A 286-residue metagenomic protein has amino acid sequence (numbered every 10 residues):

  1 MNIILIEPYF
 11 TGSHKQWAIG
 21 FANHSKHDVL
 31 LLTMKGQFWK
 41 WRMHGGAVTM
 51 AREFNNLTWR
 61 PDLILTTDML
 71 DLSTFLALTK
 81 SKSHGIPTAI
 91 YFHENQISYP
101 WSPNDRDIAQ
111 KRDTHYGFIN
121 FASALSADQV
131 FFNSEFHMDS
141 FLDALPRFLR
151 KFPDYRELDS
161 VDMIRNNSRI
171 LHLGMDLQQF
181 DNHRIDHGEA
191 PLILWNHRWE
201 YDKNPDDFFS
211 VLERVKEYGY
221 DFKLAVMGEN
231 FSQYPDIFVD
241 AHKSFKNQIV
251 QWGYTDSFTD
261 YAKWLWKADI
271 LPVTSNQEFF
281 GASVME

Functional and structural regions predicted by a protein language model:
N2-L5, F54-L78, H84, A89-Y91 (+1 more regions): Short N-terminal targeting/anchoring amphipathic segment
I64, S81-W101, R106-Y116, N120-F132 (+1 more regions): Active-site proximal beta-strand in glycosyltransferases
L125-N182: Donor nucleotide-sugar binding/catalytic pocket of nucleotide-sugar-dependent glycosyltransferases
D162, G228, D236-T259, I270: Nucleotide-activated donor-binding/catalytic signature segment of Leloir-type glycosyltransferases, i.e., the conserved
H172-D176, N182-K216, L224-M227: Conserved donor-binding/catalytic core segment of Leloir-type glycosyltransferases
A262, M285-E286: Short alpha-helical segment that forms part of, or immediately flanks, the ligand-binding pocket in carbohydrate-active
K263-A268: Short alpha-helical donor nucleotide-sugar binding micro-motif in glycosyltransferases
N276: Aromatic "clamp/platform" in nucleotide-sugar-dependent glycosyltransferases that forms part of the donor/acceptor
